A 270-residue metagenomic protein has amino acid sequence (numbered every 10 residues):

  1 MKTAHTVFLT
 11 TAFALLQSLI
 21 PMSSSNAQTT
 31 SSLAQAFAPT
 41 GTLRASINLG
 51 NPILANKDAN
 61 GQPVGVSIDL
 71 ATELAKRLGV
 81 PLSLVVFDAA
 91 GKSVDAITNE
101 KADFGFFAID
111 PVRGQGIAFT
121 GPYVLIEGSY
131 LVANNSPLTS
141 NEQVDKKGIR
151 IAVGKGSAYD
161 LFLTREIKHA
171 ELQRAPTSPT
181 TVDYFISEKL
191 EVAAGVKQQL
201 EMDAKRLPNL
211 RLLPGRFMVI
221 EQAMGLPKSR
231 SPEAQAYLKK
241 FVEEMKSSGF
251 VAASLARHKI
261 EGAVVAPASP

Functional and structural regions predicted by a protein language model:
T29-A108, M245-S248, R257: Extracytoplasmic small-molecule ligand-binding "clamshell" domains of the periplasmic binding protein/Venus flytrap
T42-L49, V64, E142-S157, E171-L172: Short loop->beta-strand "edge-of-pocket" segments that line small-molecule binding or catalytic clefts across diverse
S46-N51, V85-A90, E100-V112, N134 (+5 more regions): Beta->alpha turn/N-cap motifs
L49, L125-V132, K197, E201-E243 (+1 more regions): Periplasmic-binding protein-like
G65-R77, N135-L138, E142, S157 (+1 more regions): Extended ligand-binding regions for polar small-molecule ligands
T72, K76, P81-D145, R211-F217: Acidic, polar ligand-binding/catalytic clefts
G91, A108-G116, F162-R165, Y184-M218: A ligand-binding cleft/hinge motif common to bilobed small-molecule-binding domains
A158-A175, L212, E243-P270: Ligand-binding clefts/hinges and TM-proximal coupling segments of bilobed small-molecule sensing domains
